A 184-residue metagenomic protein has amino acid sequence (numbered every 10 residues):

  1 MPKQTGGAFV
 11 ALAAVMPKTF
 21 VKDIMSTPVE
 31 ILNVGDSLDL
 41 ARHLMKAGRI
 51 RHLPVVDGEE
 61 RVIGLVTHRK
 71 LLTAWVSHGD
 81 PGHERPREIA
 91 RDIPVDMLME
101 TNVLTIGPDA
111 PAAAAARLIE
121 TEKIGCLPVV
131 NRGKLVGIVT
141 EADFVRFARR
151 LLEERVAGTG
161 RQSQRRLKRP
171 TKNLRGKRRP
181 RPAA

Functional and structural regions predicted by a protein language model:
M1-A184: Tandem CBS (Cystathionine beta-synthase) repeat/Bateman regulatory domains
